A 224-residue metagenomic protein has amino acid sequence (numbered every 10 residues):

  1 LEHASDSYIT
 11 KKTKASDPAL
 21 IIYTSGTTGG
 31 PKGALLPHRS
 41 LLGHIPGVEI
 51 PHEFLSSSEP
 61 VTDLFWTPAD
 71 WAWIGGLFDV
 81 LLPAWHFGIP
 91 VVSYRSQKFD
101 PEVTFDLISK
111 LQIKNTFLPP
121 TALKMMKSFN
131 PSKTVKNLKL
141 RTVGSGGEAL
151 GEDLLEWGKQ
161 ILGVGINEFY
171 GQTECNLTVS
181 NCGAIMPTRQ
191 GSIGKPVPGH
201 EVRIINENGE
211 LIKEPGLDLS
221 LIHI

Functional and structural regions predicted by a protein language model:
L1-A4, S16, R39, L111 (+2 more regions): Structural detector for helix-capping/boundary residues
H3-Y23, G30, L55-L64: Conserved pre-ATP/AMP-binding loop-to-beta segment of ANL
T10-T13, G191-V197: Short Gly/Pro-enriched turn/cap motifs at secondary-structure boundaries
P18, T24-T27, F65, I108 (+5 more regions): Conserved S/T- and glycine-rich ATP-binding loop of Class I adenylate-forming
T24, I222-I224: Conserved small/polar residues in nucleotide/adenosyl-binding loops
L42-K114, S128-F129: Conserved AMP-binding/adenylation subdomain of ANL enzymes
H86, I113-L118, K127-T188, E201: Gly/Ser/Thr-rich phosphate-binding loop
R203-I222: Conserved beta-loop-beta connector loops within the AMP-binding
